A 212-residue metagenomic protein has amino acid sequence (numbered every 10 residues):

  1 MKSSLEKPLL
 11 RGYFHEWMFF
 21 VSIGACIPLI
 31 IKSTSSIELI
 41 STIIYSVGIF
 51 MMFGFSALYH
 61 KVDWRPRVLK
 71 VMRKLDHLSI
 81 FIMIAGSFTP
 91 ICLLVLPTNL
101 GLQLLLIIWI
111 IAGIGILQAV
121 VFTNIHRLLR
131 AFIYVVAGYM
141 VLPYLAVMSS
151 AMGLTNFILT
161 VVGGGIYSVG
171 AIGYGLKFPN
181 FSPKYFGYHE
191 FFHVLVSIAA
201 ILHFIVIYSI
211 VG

Functional and structural regions predicted by a protein language model:
M1-G212: Multi-pass alpha-helical transmembrane bundles in non-GPCR membrane proteins that perform intramembrane catalysis
